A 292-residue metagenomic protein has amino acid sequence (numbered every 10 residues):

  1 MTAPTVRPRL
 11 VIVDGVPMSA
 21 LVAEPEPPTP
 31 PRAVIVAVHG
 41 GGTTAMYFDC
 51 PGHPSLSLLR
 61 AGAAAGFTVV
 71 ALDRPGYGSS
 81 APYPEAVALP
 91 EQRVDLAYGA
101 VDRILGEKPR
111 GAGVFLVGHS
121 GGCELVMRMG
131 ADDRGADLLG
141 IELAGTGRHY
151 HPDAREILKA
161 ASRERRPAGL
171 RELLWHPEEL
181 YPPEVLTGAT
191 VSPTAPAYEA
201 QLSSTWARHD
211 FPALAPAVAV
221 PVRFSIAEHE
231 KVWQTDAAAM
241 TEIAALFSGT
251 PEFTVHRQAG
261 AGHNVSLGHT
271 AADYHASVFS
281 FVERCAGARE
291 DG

Functional and structural regions predicted by a protein language model:
M1-P28: N-terminal cap/lid segment of alpha/beta-hydrolase-fold proteins
T29-A64: Short, surface-exposed "cap/lid" segments of acyl-processing enzymes
M46, D73-A88, N264: Glycine-rich "HGGG/HGxG" loop immediately N-terminal to the catalytic nucleophile of the alpha/beta-hydrolase
S55-A81: Conserved alpha/beta-hydrolase
V94-A112: Conserved acidic catalytic loop of the alpha/beta-hydrolase fold
V218, F224-I226: Short beta-strand/loop motif that positions the catalytic acidic residue of the alpha/beta-hydrolase fold
E228-A261: Conserved loop-alpha-helix segment in the C-terminal half of the alpha/beta-hydrolase fold that carries the catalytic
E252-G292: Catalytic active-site module of serine/aspartate enzymes centered on a nucleophile-bearing elbow/loop
